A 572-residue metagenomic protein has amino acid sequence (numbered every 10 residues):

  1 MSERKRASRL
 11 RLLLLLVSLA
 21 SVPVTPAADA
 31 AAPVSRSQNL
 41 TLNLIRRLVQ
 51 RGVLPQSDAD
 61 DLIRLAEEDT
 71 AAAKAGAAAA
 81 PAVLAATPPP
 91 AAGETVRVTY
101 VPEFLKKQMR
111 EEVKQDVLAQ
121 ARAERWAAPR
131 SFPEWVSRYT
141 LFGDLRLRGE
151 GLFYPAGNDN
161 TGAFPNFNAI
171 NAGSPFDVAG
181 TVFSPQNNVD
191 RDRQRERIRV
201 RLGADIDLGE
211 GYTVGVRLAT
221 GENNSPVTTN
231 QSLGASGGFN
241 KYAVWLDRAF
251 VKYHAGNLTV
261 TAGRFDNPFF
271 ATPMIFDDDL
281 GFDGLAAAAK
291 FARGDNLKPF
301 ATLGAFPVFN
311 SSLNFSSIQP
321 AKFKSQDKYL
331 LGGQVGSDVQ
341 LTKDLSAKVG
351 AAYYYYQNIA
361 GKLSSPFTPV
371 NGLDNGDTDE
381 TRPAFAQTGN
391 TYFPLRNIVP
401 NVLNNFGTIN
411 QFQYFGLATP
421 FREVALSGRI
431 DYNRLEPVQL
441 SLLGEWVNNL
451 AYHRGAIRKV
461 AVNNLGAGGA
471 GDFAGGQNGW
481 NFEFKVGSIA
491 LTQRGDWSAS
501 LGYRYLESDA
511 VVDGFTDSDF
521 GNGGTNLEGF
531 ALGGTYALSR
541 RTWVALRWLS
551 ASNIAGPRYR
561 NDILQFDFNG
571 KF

Functional and structural regions predicted by a protein language model:
M1-R9: N-terminal secretory signal peptides that target proteins for export/translocation
E3, L14-Q186, F572: N-terminal periplasmic/intermembrane-space "pro-region" immediately following the signal or transit peptide
D58-A66, L145, L218-T220, R264-D266 (+1 more regions): A mature extracytoplasmic/lumenal domain signature
R138-T140, R191-I359, G476-F515: Outer membrane beta-barrel
G149-R199, A204-N257, F269-D277, Q411 (+4 more regions): Surface-exposed loop and membrane-interface regions of Gram-negative outer-membrane beta-barrel proteins
P155-T161, P226-N230, L313-S317, I359-N375 (+3 more regions): Outer-membrane beta-barrel and related beta-rich outer-membrane complex signature in Gram-negative bacteria
Q186-V189, T368, G376-F572: Outer-membrane beta-barrel pore domains
P299, L303, N314-F415, E423: Functionally critical mobile loop/hinge segments
